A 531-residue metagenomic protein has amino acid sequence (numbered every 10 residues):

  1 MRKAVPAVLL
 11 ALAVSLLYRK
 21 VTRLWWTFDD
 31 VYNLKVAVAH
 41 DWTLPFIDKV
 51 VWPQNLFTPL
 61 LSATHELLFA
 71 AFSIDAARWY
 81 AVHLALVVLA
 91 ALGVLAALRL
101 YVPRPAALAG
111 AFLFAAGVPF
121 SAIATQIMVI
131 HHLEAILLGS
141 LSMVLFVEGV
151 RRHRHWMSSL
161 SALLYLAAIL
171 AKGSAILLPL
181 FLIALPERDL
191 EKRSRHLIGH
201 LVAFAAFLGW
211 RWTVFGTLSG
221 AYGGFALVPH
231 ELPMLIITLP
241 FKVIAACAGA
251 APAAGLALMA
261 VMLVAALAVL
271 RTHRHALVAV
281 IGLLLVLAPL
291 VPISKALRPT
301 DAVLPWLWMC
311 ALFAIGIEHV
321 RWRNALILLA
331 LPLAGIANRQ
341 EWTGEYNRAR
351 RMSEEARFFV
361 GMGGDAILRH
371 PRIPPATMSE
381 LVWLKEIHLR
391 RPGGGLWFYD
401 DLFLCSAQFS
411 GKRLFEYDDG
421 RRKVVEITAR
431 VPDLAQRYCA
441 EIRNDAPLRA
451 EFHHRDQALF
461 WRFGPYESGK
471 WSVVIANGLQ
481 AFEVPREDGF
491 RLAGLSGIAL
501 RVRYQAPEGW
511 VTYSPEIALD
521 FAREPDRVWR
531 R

Functional and structural regions predicted by a protein language model:
M1-P447: Polytopic membrane enzymes that build or remodel cell-surface glycoconjugates and lipids
G361, R372-A376, H388-R531: C-terminal luminal/periplasmic domains and tails of membrane-associated envelope-modifying transferases
